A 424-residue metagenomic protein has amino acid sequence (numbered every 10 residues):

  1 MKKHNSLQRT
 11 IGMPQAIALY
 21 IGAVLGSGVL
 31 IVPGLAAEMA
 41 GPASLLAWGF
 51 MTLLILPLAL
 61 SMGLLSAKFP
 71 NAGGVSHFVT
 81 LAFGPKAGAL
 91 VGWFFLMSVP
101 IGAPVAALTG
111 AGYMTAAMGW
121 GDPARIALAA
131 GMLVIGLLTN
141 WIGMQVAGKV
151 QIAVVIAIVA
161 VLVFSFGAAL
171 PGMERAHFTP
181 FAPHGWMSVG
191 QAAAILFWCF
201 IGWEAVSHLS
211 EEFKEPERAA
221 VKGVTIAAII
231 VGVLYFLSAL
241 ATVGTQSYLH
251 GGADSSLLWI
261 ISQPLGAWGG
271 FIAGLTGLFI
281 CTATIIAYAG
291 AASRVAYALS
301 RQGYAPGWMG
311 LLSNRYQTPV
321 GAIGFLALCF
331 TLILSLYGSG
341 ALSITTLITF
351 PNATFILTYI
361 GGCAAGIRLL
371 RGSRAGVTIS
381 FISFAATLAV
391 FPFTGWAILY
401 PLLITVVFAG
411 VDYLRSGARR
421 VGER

Functional and structural regions predicted by a protein language model:
M1-G34, E38-A43, A47-G49, I55-L56 (+4 more regions): Membrane-interface "cap" regions at the ends of multi-pass membrane proteins
M1-H4, T80, A106-A129, E212-P216 (+3 more regions): Helix-loop-helix connectors at the membrane interface of multi-pass transporters/channels
K2-L7, L45, G49, M118-A124 (+2 more regions): Helix-loop-helix junctions that connect adjacent transmembrane segments in multi-pass membrane transporters
V29-P33, G110, T139-Q145, E174 (+6 more regions): Transmembrane helix-loop junctions in multi-pass membrane proteins
L35-M39, A47, L56-L133, L137-W141 (+5 more regions): Hydrophobic transmembrane alpha-helices that form the core helical bundles of multi-pass secondary transporters
G49-F50, A117-M144, I156-F166, C199 (+3 more regions): Transmembrane alpha-helical segments of multi-pass small-molecule transport proteins
H77-V79, G84, A116-W120, T225-Y288 (+2 more regions): TM-loop-TM module centered on a large, flexible mid-protein loop between adjacent transmembrane helices in multi-pass
A364-R424: A generic transmembrane alpha-helix motif of multi-pass inner-membrane proteins
